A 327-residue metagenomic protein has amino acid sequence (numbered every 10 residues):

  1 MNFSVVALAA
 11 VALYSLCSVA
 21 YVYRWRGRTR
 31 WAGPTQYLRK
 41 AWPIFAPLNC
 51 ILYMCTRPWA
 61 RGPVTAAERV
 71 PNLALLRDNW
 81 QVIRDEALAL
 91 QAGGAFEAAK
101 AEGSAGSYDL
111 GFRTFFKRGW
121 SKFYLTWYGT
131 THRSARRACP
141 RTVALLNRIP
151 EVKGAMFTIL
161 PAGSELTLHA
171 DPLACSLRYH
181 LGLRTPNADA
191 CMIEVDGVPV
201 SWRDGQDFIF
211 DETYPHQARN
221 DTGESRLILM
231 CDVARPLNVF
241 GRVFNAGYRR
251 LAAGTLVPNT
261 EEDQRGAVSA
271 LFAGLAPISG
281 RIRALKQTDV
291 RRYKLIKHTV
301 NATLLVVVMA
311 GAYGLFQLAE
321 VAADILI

Functional and structural regions predicted by a protein language model:
N2-M156, L160-A170, A188, F240-I296 (+1 more regions): Fe(II)/2-oxoglutarate oxygenase catalytic core
W80, W120, V152-G154, S176-H180 (+3 more regions): Extracellular structured ligand-interaction cores
P161, P172-A174, V195, T222-E224: A generic beta-sheet turn/junction motif
L166-H169, C191-M192, F210, H216-T222: Short beta-strand His + acidic residue motifs that chelate non-heme Fe in jelly-roll/DSBH and cupin folds
R178-L183, I209, E224-V239: A short hydrophobic beta-strand segment most commonly corresponding to one strand of the jelly-roll/cupin
L183-D204: A short beta-strand-loop-beta hairpin characteristic of the jelly-roll/cupin
S201-P215: Conserved metal-binding segment of the jelly-roll/cupin
Y214, V239-F240: Membrane-proximal extracellular "stem/stalk" segments of glycoproteins immediately N-terminal to a transmembrane helix
